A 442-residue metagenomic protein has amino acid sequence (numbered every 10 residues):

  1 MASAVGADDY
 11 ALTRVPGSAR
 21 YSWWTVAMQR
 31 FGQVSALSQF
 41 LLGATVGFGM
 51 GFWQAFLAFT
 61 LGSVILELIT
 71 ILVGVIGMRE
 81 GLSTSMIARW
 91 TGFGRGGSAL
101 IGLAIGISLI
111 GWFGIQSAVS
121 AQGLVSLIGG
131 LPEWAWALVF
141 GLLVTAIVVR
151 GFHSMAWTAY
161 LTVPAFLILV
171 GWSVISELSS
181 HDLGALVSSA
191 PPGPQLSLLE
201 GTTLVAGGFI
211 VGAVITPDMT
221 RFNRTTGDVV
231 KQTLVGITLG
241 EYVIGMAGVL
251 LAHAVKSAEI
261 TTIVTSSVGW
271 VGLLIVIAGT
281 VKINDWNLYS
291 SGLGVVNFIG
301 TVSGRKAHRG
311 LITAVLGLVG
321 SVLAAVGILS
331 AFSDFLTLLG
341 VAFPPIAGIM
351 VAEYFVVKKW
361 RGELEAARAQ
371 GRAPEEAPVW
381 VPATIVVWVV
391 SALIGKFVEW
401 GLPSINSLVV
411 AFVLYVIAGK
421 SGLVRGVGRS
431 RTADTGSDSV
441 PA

Functional and structural regions predicted by a protein language model:
M1-W53, L196-T202, V214, R221-D228 (+1 more regions): Membrane-interface "cap" regions at the ends of multi-pass membrane proteins
Y21-F40, V174-S180, S188-H253, S266-N287 (+1 more regions): Hydrophobic, membrane-embedded alpha-helices of multi-pass small-molecule transporters
G47-G49, G74-I76, V119-L127, G141-T162 (+4 more regions): Membrane-water interface regions at transmembrane-helix termini and the short interhelical loops of multi-pass membrane
T60-G92, L100-S108, K420-G428: Juxtamembrane transmembrane-helix boundary signature
M86-R89, S117-A135, N287-V315, V357: Helix-loop-helix connectors at the membrane interface of multi-pass transporters/channels
A99-G106, L127-R150, P164-W172, L198-A213 (+4 more regions): Transmembrane alpha-helical segments of multi-pass small-molecule transport proteins
A121, A135-F140, V144-E177, V230-I237 (+2 more regions): Membrane-interface loop-to-helix entry segments
A347-L414, S421, R425-D438, A442: C-terminal membrane-solvent junction of multi-pass transporters and transport-like membrane proteins
